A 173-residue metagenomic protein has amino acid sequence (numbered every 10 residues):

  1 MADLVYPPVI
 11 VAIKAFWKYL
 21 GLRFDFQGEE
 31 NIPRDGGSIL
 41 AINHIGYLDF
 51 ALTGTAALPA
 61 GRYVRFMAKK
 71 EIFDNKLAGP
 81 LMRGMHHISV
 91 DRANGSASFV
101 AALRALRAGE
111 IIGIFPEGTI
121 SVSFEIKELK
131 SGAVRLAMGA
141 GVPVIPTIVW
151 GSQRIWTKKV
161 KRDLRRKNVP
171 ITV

Functional and structural regions predicted by a protein language model:
V5-P7, A12-H44: Helix-to-loop junction immediately C-terminal to a conserved catalytic motif
I13-K14, R83-S89, P116-I120: Short, basic, glycine/proline-bearing loop/turn elements
P33-N94: Catalytic core of membrane glycerolipid acyltransferases/transacylases, capturing the structured, soluble-facing
A56, L81, R104, R135-G139: Hydrophobic/aromatic ligand-binding patch that stacks against planar heteroaromatic rings of cofactors or nucleotides
A105-V134: Catalytic-site beta-strand/loop segments enriched in glycine and acidic/polar residues
F124-V173: A cross-family acyltransferase "interaction/gating" segment
